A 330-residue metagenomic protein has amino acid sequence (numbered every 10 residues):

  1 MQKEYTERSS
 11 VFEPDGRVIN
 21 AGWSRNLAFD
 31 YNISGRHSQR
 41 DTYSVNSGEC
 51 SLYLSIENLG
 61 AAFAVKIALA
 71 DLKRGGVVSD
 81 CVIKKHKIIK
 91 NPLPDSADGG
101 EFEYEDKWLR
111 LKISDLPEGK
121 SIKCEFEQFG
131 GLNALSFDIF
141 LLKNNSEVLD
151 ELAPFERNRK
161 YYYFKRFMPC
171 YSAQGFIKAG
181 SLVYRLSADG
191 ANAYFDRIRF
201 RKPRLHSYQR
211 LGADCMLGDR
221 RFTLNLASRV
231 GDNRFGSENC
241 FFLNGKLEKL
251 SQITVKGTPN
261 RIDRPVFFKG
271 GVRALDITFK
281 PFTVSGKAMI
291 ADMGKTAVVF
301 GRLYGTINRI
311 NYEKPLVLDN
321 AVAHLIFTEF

Functional and structural regions predicted by a protein language model:
M1-F330: Structured soluble/peripheral alpha/beta segments that form catalytic or ligand/cofactor-binding pockets
